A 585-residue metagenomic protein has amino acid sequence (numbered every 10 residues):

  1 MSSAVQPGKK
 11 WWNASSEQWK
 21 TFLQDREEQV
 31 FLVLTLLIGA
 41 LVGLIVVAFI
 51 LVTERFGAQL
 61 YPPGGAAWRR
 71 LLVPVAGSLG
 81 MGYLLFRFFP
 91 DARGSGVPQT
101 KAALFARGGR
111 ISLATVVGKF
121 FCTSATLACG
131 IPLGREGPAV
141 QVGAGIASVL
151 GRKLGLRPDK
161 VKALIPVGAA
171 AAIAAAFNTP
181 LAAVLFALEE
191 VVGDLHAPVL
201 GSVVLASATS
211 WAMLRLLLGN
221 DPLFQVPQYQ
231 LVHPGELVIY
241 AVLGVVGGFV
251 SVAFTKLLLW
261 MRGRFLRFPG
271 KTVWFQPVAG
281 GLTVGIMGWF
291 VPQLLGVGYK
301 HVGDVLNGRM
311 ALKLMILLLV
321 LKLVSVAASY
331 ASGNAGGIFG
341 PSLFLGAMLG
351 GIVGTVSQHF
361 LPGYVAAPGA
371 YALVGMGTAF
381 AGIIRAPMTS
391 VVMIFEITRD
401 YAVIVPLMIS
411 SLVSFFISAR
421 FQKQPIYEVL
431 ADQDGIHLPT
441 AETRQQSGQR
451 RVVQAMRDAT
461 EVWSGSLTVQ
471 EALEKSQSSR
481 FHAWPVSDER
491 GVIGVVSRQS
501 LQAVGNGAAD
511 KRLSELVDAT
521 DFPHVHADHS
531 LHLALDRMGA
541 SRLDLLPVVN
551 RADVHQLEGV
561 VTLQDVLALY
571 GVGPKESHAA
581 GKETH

Functional and structural regions predicted by a protein language model:
M1-K10, R551-V554, S577-H585: Short, intrinsically disordered terminal tails adjacent to the first/last structured region
M1-Q449, V453-A459, W463-K475, F481-E489 (+3 more regions): Alpha-helical transmembrane segments and immediately membrane-proximal extracytoplasmic
G193, L501, D510, V566 (+1 more regions): Residue-level marker of structural boundaries
V392, I493-L501, E558-V566: Short hydrophobic beta-strand motif reused across regulatory alpha/beta modules
R450, L467, V496, K511 (+2 more regions): Short beta-to-alpha loop/turn elements within the nucleotide-binding domains of ABC transporters
W463-R480, V486-D488, G505, H524-R551 (+2 more regions): The conserved cystathionine-beta-synthase
N506-S514: Cytosolic, membrane-proximal regulatory domains of ion/volume homeostasis and mechanosensation machinery
V517-F522, N550-Q556: Short, charged helix-to-loop "capping" segments that act as catalytic/coupling loops
